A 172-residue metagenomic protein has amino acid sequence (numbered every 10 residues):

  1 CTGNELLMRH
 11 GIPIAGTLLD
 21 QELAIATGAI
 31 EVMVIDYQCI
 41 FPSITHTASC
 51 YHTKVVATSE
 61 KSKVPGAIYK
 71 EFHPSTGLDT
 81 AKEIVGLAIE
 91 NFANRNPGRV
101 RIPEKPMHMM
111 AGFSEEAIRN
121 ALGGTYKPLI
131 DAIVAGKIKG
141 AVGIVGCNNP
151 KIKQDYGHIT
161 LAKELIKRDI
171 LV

Functional and structural regions predicted by a protein language model:
C1-V172: Metallocofactor- and cofactor-centric catalytic cores in central/energy metabolism, strongly enriched
